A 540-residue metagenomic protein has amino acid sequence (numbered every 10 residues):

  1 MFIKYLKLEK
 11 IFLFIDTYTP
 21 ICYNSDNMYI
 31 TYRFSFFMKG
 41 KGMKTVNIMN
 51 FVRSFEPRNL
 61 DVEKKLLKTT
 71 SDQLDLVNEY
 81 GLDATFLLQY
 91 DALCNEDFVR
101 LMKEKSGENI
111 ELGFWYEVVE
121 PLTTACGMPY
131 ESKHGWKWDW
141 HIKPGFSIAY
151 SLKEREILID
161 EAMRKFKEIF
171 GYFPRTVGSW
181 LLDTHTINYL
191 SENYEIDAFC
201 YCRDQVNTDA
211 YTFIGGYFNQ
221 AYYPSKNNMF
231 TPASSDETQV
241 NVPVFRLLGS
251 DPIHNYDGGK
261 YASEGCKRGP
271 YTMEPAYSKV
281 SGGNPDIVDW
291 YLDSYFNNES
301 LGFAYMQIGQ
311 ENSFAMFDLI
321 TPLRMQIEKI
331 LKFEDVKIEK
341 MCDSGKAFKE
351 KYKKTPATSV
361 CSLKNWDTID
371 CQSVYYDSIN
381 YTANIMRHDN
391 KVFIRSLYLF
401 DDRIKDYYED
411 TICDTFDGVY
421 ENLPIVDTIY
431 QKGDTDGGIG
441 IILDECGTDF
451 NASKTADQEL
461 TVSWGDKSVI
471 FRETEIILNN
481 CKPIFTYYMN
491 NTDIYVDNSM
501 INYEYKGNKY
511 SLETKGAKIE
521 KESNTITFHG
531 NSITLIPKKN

Functional and structural regions predicted by a protein language model:
Y18, K39-E108, S300, A304-Q307 (+2 more regions): Active-site beta->alpha N-cap acidic-glycine motif
E56-L67, L87-V99, E120-T123, G178-I187 (+3 more regions): Acidic-and-aromatic substrate-binding clefts and catalytic sites of carbohydrate-active enzymes
Y90-L181, E237-T272, L301-N312, V426: Metal-dependent polysaccharide deacetylase catalytic core of the NodB/CE4 family, i.e., the active-site-bearing domain
Y172-F296, S362: Active-site-adjacent pocket scaffolds in enzyme catalytic domains
K279-N284, M306-G309, S499-N540: Beta-strand-rich recognition/accessory modules
K349-R387: Surface beta-strand/loop "capping" patches
I385-E459, G465-K467: Acidic-aromatic substrate-binding/catalytic surfaces of carbohydrate-active enzymes
Q458-N502: Acidic, contiguous internal or C-terminal segments within carbohydrate-active enzymes that form a structured patch used
